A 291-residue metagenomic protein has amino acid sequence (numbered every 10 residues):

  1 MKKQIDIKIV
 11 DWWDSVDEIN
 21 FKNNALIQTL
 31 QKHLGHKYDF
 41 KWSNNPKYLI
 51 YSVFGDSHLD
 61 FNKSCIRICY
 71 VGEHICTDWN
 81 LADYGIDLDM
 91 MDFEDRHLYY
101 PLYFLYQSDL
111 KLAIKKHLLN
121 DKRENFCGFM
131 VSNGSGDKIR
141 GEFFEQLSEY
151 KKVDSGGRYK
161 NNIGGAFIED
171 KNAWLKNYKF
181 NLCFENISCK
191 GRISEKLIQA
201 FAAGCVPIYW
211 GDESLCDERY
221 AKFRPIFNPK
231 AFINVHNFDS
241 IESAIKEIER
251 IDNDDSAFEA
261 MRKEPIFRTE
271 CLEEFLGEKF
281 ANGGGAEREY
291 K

Functional and structural regions predicted by a protein language model:
K2-C69, D78-K291: Pol beta-like nucleotidyltransferase catalytic core
E73-H74: Acidic, polar ligand-binding/catalytic clefts
